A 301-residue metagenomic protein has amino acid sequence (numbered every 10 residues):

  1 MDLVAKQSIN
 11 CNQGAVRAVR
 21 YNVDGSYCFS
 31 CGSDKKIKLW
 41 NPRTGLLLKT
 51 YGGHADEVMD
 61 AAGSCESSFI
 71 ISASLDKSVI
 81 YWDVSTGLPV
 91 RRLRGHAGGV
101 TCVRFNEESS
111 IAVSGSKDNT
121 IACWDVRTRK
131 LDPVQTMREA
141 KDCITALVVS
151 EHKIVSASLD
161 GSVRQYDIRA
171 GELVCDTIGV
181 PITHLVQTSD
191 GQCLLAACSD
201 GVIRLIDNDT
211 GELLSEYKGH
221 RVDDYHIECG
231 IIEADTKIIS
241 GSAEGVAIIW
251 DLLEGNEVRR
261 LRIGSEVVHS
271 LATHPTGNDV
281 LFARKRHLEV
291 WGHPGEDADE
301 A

Functional and structural regions predicted by a protein language model:
A5-C11, L47-G53, A73, P89-G95 (+6 more regions): Short C-terminal beta-strands that terminate individual repeats in beta-propeller domains, predominantly WD40 blades
G14-R20, D56-G63, G98-F105, K141-V149 (+3 more regions): Canonical WD40 repeat/beta-propeller blade segments in eukaryotic WD-repeat proteins
V19-G25, A62-S67, R104-S110, L147-H152 (+5 more regions): Loop/turn segments within WD40 beta-propeller blades
C31-D34, S72-D76, S114-D118, A157-D160 (+3 more regions): Conserved strand-to-loop turn within each blade of WD40 beta-propeller repeats
I37-W40, V79-D83, V103, I121-V126 (+4 more regions): WD40-repeat beta-propellers
A97-C175: Solenoidal tandem-repeat scaffolds enriched in leucines and small polar residues
A197-G201, E212, G219-I249: Loop/turn-rich, solvent-exposed surfaces of beta-rich toroidal or solenoidal domains
H269-A301: Blade-level signature of beta-propeller repeat domains, shared across WD40, Kelch, NHL, RCC1 and BNR/Asp-box propellers
